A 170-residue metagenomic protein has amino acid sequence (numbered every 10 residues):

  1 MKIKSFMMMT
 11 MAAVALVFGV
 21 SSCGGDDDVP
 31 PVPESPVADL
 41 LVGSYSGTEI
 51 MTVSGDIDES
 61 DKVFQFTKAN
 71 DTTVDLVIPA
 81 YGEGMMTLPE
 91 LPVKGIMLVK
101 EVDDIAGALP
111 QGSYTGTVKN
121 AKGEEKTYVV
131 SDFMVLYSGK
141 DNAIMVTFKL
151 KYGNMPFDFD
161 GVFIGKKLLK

Functional and structural regions predicted by a protein language model:
M1-T10: Bacterial N-terminal signal peptides that target proteins for export
K2-I3, V17-S44, L150-K170: Bacterial Sec-dependent N-terminal signal peptides
M11-L16: Hydrophobic helical h-region of N-terminal Sec-dependent signal peptides in bacterial secretory/periplasmic proteins
T48-T52, Y81-M86, K151-M155: Hydrophobic lipid-interacting interfaces of membrane-associated proteins
D56-I96: N-terminal glycine/threonine-rich, aromatic-flanked beta-hairpin/loop signature
T67-D75, V99-I105, M134-M145, K167: Short, solvent-exposed coil/turn segments at beta-strand boundaries
P79-L136: Contiguous, well-ordered beta-strand patches that form the walls/edges of small beta-barrel/beta-sandwich domains
K122-K170: Extracytoplasmic electrostatic interaction patches
